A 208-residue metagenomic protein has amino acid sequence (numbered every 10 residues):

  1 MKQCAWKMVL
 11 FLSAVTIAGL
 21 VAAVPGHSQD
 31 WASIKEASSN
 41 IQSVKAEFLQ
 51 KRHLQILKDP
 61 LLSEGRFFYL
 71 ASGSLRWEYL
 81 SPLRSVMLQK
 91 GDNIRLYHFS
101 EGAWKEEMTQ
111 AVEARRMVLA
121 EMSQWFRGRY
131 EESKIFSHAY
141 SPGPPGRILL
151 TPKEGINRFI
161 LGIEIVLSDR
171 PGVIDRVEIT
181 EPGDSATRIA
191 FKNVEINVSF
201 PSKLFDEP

Functional and structural regions predicted by a protein language model:
M1-A5: N-terminal secretory signal peptides that target proteins for export/translocation
V9-L20: Bacterial N-terminal signal peptides
V21-S28: Boundary at the C-terminal end of the N-terminal hydrophobic targeting segment
Q29-H53, K58-P60, H98-I156: Flexible, processing/modification-adjacent segments and terminal tails in exported/periplasmic/extracellular proteins
Q42-Q50, S63-F67, G73-W77: One face of beta-strands
L49-K51, S72-S74, L80-P82, D92-I94 (+6 more regions): Solvent-exposed coil/turn segments that connect beta secondary-structure elements in extracytoplasmic/periplasmic
R66-V118, T187: An acidic-aromatic
Y130-P208: Gly/Pro-enriched, hydrophobic low-complexity segments that function as extracytoplasmic propeptides/linkers
